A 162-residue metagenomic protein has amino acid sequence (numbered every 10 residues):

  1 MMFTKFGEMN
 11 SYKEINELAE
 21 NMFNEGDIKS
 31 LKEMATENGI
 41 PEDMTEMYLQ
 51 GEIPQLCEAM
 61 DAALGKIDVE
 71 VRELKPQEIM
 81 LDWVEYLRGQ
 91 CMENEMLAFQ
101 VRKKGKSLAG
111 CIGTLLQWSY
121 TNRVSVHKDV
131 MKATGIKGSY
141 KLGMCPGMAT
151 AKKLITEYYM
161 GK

Functional and structural regions predicted by a protein language model:
M1-E70, E157, G161: Acidic, serine/proline-rich, intrinsically disordered low-complexity segments
E8, D27, K106, I136-S139: Intrinsically disordered, low-complexity regions
I40, K75, T150-A151: Alpha-helical protein-protein interaction elements
E42, G110-C111, G138: Short amphipathic alpha-helical patches
A62-T121, S125: Charged, amphipathic alpha-helical linker/scaffold segments
S125-K162: Long, highly charged low-complexity segments enriched in Glu/Asp and Lys/Arg with interspersed Ser/Thr
